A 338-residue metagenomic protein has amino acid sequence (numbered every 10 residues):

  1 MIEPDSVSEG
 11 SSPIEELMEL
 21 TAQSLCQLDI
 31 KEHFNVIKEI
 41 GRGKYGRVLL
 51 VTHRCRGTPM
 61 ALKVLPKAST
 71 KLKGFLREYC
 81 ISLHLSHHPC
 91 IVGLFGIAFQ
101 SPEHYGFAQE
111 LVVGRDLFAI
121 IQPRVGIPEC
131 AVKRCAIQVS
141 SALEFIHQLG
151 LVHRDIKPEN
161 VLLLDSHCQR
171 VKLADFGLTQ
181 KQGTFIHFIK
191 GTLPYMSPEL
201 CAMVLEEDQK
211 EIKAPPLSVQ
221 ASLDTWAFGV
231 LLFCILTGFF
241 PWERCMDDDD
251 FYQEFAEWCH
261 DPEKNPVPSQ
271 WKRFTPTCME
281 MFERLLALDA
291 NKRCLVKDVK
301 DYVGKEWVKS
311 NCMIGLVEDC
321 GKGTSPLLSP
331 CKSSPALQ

Functional and structural regions predicted by a protein language model:
M1-D29: Juxta-kinase regulatory segment immediately upstream of eukaryotic protein kinase catalytic domains
R47: Conserved N-lobe ATP-binding subsite of Hanks-type protein kinase domains, especially the beta3 VAIK lysine
V64-L85: Conserved N-lobe beta3->alphaC-helix segment of eukaryotic protein kinase catalytic domains
G93-Y105: Short beta-strand micro-motifs within the conserved protein kinase catalytic domain, predominantly in the N-lobe
Q100-E103, F240-A287: C-terminal lobe of the eukaryotic/viral protein kinase catalytic domain
P102-D116: Conserved short submotifs of the Hanks-type protein kinase catalytic core that shape the nucleotide-binding pocket
C135-A136: Activation segment signature within eukaryotic-like protein kinase domains
A287-M313: Terminal C-lobe "cap" of eukaryotic-type protein kinase domains
